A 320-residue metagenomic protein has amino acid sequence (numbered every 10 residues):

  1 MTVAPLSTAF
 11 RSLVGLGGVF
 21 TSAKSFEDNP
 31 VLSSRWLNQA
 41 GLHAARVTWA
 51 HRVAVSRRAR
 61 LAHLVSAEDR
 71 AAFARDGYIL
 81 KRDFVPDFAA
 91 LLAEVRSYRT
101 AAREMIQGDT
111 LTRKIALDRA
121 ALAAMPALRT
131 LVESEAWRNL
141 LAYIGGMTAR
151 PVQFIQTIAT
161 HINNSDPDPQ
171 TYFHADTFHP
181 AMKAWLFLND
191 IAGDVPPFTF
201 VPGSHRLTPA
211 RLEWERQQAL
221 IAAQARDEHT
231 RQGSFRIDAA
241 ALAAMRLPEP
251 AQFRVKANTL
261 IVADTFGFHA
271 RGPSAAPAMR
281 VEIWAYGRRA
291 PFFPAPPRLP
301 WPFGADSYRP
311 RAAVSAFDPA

Functional and structural regions predicted by a protein language model:
M1-R75: Fe(II)/2-oxoglutarate
A67-E133, N163-S165, E215, I221-A222: Non-heme Fe(II)/2-oxoglutarate
V85-F88, A159, F178, I191-G193 (+4 more regions): Short, solvent-exposed loop/turn segments at secondary-structure junctions
K114-L122, A136-L207: Conserved double-stranded beta-helix
M182, V195-P196, T208-A210, D264 (+2 more regions): Short helix/loop capping segments that flank catalytic or ligand/cofactor-binding pockets
V195-V262: Double-stranded beta-helix
G203-W214, G304-A320: Short, cationic low-complexity segments
Q232-R311: Catalytic core of Fe(II)/2-oxoglutarate
